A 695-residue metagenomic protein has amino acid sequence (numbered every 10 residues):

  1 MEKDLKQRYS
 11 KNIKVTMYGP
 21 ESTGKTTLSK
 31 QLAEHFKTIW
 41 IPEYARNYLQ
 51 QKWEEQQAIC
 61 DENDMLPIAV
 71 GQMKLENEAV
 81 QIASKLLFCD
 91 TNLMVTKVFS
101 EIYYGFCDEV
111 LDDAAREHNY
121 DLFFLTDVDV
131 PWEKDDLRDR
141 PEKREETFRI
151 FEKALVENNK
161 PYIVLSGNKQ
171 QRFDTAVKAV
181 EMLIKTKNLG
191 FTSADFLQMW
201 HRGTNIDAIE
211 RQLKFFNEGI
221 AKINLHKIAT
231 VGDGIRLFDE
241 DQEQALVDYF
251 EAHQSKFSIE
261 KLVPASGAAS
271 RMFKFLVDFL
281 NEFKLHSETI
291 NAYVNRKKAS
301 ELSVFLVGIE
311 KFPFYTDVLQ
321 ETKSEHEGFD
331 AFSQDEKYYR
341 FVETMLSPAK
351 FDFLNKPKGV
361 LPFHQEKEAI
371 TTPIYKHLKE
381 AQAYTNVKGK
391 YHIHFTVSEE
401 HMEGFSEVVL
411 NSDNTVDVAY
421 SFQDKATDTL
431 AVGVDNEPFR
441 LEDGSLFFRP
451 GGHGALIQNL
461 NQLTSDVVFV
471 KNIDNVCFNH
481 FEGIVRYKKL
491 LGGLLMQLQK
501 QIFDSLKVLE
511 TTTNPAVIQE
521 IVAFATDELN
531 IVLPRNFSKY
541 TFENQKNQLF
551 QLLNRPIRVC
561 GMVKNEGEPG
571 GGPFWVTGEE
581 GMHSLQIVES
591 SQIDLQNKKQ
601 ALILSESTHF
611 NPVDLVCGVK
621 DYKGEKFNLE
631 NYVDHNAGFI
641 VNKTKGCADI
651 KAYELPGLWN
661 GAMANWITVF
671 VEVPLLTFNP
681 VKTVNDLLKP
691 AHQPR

Functional and structural regions predicted by a protein language model:
E21: The conserved Walker
K25: Conserved lysine of the Walker
K30-G71: Conserved substrate/cofactor phosphate-moiety recognition/catalytic segment in nucleotide-dependent phosphotransferases
Q56-V98, I102-Y103: Conserved nucleotide-sensing/catalytic segment adjacent to the nucleotide-binding pocket in NTP-handling enzymes
Y103-Q171, V177: A glycine- and Lys/Arg-enriched "phosphate-lid" helix/loop adjacent to the NTP-binding pocket of small-molecule kinases
T186-I235, K358-E368, K388-F395: Low-complexity, highly charged intrinsically disordered N-terminal segments that act as targeting/localization
T230-E566, G571, W575-V576, E580-Q596 (+1 more regions): Domain-scale recognition of functional cores that engage charged ligands
T322-F332, D474, N479, K489-D527 (+1 more regions): Conserved catalytic alpha/beta cores of large enzymes that bind or transform nucleotide phosphates and polynucleotides
